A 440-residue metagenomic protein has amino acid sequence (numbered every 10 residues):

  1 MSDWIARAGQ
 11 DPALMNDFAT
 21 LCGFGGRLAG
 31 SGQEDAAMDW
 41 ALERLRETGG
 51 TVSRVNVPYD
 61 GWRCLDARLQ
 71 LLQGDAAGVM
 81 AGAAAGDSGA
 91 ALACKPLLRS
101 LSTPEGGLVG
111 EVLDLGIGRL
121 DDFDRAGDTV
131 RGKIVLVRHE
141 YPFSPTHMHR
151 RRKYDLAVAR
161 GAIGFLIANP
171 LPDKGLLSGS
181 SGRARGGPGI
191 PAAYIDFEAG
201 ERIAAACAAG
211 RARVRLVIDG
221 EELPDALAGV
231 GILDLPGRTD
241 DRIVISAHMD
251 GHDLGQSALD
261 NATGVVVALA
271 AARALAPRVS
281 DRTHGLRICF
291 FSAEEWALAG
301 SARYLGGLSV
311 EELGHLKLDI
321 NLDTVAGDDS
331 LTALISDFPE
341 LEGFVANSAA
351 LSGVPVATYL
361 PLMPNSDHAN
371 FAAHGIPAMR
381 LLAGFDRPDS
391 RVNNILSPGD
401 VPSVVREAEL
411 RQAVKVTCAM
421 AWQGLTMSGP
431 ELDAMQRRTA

Functional and structural regions predicted by a protein language model:
M1-G32, D173-R185, G189, D250 (+3 more regions): N-terminal capping segment at the start of a domain
S2-A8, G23-G32, D114, H139-Y154 (+6 more regions): Second-shell loop/turn segments in exported
R7, D11, A19-I134: Noncatalytic luminal/extracellular "stalk/propeptide" segments of secretory-pathway proteins
G9-Q33, L42-T51, A81, R125 (+6 more regions): Catalytic-core environment of secreted peptidases
Q73, A77, A93-A126, S181-A258 (+2 more regions): Soluble metallo-hydrolase cores and metallopeptidase-like ectodomains found primarily in the secretory/periplasmic
H139-P142, P170-P172, G220-E222, M249-G251 (+2 more regions): Acidic, glycine-rich active-site loops and adjacent beta-strand->loop/helix elements that engage anionic groups
I190-I195, G200, D240, D253 (+1 more regions): Metal-dependent peptidase/peptidase-like ectodomains
P277, H284, P388-A440: His/Asp/Glu-rich mid-to-C-terminal helical/loop segments that flank catalytic regions of hydrolases
